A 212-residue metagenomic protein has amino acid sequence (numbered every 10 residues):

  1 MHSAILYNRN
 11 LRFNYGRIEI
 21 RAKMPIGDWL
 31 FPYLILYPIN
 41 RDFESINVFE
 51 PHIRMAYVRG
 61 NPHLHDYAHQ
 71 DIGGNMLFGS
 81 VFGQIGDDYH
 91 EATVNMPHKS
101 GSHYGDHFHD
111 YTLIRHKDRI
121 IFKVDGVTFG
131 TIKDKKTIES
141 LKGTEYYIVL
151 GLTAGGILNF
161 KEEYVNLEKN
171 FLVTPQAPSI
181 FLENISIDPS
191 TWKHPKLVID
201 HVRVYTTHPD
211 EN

Functional and structural regions predicted by a protein language model:
M1-N212: GH16 jelly-roll
